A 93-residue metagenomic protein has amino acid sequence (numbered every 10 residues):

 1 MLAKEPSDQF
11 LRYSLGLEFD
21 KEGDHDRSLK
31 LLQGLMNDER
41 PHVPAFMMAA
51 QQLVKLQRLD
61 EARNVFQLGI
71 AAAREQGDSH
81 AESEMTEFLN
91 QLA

Functional and structural regions predicted by a protein language model:
L2-A3, G34-N37, A71: Conserved structural position within tetratricopeptide repeats
